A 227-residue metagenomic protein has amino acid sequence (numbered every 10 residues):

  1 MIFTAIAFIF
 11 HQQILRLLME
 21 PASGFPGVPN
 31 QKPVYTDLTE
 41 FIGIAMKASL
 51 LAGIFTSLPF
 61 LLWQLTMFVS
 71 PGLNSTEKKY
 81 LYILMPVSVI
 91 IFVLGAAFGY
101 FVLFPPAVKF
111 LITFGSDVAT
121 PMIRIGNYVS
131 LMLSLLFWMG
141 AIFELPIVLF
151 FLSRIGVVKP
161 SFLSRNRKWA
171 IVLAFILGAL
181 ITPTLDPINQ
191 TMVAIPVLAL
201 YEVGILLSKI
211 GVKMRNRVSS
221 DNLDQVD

Functional and structural regions predicted by a protein language model:
M1-D227: Membrane topogenic/interface segments and analogous intrinsically disordered interaction regions
